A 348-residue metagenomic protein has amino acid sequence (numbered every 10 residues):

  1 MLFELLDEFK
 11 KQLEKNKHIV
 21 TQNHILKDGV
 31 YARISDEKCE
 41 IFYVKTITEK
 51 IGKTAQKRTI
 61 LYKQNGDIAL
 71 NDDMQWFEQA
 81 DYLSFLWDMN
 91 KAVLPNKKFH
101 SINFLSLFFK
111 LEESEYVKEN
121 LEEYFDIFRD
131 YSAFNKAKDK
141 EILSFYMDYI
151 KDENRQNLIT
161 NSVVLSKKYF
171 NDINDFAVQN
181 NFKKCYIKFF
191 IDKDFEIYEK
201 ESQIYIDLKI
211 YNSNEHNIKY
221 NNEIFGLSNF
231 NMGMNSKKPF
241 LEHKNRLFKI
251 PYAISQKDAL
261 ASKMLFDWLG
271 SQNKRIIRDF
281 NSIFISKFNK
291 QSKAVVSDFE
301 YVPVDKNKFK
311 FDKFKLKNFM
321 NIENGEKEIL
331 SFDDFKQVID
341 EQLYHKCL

Functional and structural regions predicted by a protein language model:
M1-Y211: Conserved small-residue
L5-F9, V30, F128, S162-I173 (+7 more regions): Generic structural signal of hydrophobic/aromatic residues within well-ordered alpha-helices of folded domains
K11-E14, H18, D130-A133, D175 (+5 more regions): Generic surface-pattern signal
A133-D298: Basic, glycine-/proline-tolerant helical and adjacent loop/strand elements that line or dock onto nucleic-acid
F284-L348: Intrinsically disordered, low-complexity regulatory regions
